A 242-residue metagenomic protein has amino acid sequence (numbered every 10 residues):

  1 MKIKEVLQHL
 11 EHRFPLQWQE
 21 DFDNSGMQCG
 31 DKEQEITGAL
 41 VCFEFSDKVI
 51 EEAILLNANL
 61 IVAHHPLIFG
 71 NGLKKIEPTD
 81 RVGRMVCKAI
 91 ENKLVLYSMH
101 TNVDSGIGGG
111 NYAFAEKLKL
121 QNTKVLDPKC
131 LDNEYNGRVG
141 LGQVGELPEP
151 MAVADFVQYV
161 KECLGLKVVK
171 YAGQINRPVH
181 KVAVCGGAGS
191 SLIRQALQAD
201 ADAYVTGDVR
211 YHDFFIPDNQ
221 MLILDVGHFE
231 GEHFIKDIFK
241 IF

Functional and structural regions predicted by a protein language model:
M1-F242: Hydrophobic structural segments
